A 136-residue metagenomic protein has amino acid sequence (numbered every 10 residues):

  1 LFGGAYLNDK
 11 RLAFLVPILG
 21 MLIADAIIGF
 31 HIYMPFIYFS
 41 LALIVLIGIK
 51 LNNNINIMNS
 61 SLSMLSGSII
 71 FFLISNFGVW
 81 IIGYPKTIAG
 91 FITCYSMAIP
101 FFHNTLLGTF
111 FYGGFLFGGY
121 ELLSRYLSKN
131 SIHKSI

Functional and structural regions predicted by a protein language model:
L1-L12, I47-G48: Generic transmembrane alpha-helix motif of multi-pass integral membrane proteins
G4-A5, I49, W80, R125: Transmembrane helix-loop junction
A5, M21, D25, V45 (+1 more regions): Alpha-helical transmembrane segments of multi-pass membrane proteins
N8, I28-I32, N52, I74 (+1 more regions): Short helix-capping/hinge motifs at transmembrane helix termini and TM-loop junctions
D9-F14, M34, N54-M58: Membrane-helix interface segments
L15-V16, L62: Hydrophobic alpha-helical membrane segments of integral membrane proteins
V16-K50: Interfacial aromatic-anchored transmembrane helix boundaries in multi-pass membrane proteins
N56-N130, I136: Membrane-embedded alpha-helical hairpins and interfacial helices in multi-pass inner-membrane proteins
